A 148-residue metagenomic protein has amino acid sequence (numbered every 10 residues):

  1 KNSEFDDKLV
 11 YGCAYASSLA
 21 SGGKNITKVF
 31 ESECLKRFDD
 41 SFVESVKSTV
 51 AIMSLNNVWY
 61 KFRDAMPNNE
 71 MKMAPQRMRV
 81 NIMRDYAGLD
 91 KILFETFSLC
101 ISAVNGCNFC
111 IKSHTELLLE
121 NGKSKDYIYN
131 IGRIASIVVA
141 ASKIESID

Functional and structural regions predicted by a protein language model:
K1-D148: Hydrophobic alpha-helical segments
